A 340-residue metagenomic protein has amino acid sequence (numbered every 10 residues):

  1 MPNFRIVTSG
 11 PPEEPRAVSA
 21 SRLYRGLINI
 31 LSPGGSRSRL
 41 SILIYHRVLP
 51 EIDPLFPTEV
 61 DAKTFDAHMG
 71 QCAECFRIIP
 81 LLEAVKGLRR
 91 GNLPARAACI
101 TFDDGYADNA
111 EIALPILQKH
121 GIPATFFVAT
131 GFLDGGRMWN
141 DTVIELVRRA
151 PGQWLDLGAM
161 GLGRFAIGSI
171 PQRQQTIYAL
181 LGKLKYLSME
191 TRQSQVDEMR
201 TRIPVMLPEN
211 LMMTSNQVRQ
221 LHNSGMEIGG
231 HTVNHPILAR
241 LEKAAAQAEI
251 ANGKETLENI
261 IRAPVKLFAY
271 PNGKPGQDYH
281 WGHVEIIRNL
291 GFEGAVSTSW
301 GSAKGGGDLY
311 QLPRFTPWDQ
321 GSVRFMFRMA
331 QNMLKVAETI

Functional and structural regions predicted by a protein language model:
P2-T101, D108, M138-L157, N223 (+2 more regions): C-terminal active-site subregion of NodB/CE4 polysaccharide deacetylases
R5-I6, G35-R37, G136-S224: Extended, charge-rich helix/loop segments that form flexible, surface "patches" used to engage negatively charged
L43, L93-P94, Y106, E111-F127 (+5 more regions): CE4/NodB-like, metal-dependent polysaccharide N-deacetylase domain that modifies extracellular/periplasmic N-acetylated
H68, A113, T214-Q217, H283: Residues within well-ordered alpha-helices
T130-D134, W300-G301: Short beta-alpha junction loops
L133, N234-P236: Short, catalytically relevant binding-site loops at active-site mouths
